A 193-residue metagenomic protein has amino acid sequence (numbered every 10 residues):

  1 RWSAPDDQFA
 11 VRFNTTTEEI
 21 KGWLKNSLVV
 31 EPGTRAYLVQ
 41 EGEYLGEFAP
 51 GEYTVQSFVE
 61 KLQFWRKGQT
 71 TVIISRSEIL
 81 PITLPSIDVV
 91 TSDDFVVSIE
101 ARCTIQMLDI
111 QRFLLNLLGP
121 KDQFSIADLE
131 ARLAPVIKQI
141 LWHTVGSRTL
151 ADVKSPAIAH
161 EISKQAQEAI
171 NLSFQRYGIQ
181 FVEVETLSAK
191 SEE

Functional and structural regions predicted by a protein language model:
R1-E47: N-terminal, positively charged regions that mediate nucleic acid binding
V29-P32, A36, E41-K190: Amphipathic, interface-forming alpha-helical segments with heptad-repeat character
